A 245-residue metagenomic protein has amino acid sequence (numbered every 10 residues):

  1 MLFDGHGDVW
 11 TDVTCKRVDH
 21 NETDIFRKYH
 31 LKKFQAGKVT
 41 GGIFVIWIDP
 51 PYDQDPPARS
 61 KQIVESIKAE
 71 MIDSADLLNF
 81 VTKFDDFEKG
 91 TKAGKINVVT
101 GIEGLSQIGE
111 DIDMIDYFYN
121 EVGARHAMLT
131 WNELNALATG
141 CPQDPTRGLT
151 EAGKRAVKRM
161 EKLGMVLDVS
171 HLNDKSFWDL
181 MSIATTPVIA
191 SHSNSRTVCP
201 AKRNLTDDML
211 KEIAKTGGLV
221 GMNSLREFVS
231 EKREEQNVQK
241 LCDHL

Functional and structural regions predicted by a protein language model:
M1-T146, P200-L245: N-terminal hydrophobic targeting/anchoring segments and the immediately downstream early-domain regions of hydrolases
E133-E212, G221-R226: Active-site core of metal-dependent hydrolases
